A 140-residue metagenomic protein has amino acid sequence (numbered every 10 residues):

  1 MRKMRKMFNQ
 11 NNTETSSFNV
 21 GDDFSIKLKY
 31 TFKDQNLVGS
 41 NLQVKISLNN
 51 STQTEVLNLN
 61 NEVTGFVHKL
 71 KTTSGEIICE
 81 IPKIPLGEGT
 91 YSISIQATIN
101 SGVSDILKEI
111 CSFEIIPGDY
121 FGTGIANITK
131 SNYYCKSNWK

Functional and structural regions predicted by a protein language model:
M1-K140: Localized sequence-composition bias
